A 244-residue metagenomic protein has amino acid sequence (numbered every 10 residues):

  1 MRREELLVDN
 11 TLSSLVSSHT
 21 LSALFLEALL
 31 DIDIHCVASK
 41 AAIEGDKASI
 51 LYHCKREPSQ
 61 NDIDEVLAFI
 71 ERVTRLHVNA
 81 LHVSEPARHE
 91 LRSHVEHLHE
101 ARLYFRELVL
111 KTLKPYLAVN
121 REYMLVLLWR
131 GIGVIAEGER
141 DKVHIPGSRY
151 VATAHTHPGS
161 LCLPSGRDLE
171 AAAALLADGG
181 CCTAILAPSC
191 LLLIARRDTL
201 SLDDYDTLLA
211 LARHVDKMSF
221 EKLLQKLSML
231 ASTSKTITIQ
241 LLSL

Functional and structural regions predicted by a protein language model:
M1-S84, E137-L244: Active-site-proximal loop/helix of nucleotide/amide-processing enzymes and allied scaffolds
Q60-R72, V95-A101, L125-W129: Short N-terminal helix-initiation segments at or just after the protein's N-terminus
S84-P115: Polybasic, low-complexity association/targeting segments
E90-H97, E122-Y123, V151-H155: A generic short-segment signal for beta-strand/edge and adjacent turn/coil regions
L110-T112, R130-I145: A short, well-structured beta->alpha microelement
Y116-N120: A short catalytic or substrate-binding loop motif that flags glycine-/basic-rich loops and adjacent residues that bind
E122-W129, C182-L186: Short beta-strand scaffold segments in enzyme catalytic cores
